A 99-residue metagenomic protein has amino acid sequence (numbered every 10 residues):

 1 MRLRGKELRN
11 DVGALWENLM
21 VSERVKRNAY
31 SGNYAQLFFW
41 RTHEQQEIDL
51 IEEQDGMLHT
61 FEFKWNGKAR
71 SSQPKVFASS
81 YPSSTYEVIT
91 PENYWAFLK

Functional and structural regions predicted by a protein language model:
M1-K99: A cross-kingdom feature that marks ATP-driven nucleic-acid transaction machinery
